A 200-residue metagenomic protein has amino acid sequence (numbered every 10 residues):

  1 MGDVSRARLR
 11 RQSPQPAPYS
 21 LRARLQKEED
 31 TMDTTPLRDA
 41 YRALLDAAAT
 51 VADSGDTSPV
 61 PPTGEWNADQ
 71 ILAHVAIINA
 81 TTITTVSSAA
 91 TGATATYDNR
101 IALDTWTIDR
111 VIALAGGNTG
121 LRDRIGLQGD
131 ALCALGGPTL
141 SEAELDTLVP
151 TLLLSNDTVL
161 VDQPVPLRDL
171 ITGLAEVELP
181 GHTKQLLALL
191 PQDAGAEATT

Functional and structural regions predicted by a protein language model:
R6-L9: Intrinsic disorder/low-complexity segments
R11-T31: Short, Lys/Arg-enriched N-terminal segments with co-localized hydrophobic residues within the first ~10-30 amino acids
R24-L25, E29-T35, T81-A131, D193-T200: Short, helix-capping/interhelical loops that line the mouth of catalytic, cofactor-, or ligand-binding pockets
M32-A40, T63, H74, R124 (+1 more regions): Short, contiguous, pocket-lining structural segments that sit at or immediately flank catalytic/ligand-binding sites
T34-R38, A47-E65: An N-terminal domain-cap segment
R42-A52, N79-I83, S87, G126-L140 (+3 more regions): Structural signal for well-ordered, non-membrane alpha-helices
S58-T105, D146-T200: Short, contiguous alpha-helical
